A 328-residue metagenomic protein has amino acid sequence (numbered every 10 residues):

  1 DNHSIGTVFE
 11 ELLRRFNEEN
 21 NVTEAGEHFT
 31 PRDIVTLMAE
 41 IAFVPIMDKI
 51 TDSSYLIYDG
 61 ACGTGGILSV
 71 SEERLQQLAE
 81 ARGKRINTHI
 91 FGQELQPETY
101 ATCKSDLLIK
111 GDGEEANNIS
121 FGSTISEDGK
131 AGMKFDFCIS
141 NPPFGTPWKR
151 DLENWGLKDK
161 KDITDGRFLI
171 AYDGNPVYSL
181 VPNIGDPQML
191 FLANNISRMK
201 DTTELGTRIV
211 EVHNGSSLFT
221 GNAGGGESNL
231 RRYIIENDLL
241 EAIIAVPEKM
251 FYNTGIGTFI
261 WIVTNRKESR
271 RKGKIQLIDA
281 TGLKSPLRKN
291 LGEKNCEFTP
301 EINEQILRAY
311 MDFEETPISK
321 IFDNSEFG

Functional and structural regions predicted by a protein language model:
D1-E19: Long recognition/docking surfaces used for binding and targeting
N2-G6, E24-P31, G185: Conserved phosphate/pyrophosphate-binding and hydrolysis machinery centered on Walker-type P-loop NTPases, extending
N2-G6, L68, E227-S228, N303: Alpha-helix initiation and N-capping motif
T7, D33-L37, F191-N194: Well-ordered alpha-helical segments embedded in enzymatic catalytic cores
F16-N21, G174-P176: Short glycine/proline-rich turn/loop motifs
E27-S140, F144-K158, N214-S216, A223-L230 (+2 more regions): Conserved S-adenosyl-L-methionine
D128, G132-G328: A conserved structural/catalytic subdomain of Rossmann-like adenosyl-cofactor enzymes
